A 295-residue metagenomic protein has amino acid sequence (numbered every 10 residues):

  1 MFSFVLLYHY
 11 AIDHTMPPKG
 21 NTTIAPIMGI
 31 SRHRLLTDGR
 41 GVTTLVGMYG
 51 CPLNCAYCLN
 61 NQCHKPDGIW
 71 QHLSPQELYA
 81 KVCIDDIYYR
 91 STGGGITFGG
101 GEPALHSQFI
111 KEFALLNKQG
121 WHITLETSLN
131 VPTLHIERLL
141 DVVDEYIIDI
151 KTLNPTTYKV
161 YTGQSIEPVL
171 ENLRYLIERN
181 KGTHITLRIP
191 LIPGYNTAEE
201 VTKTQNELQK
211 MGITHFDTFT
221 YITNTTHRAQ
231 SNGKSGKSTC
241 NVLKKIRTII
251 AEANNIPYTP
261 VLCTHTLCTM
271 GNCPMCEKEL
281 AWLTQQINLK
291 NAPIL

Functional and structural regions predicted by a protein language model:
F2, L7-R34, L191-K237, I256: Auxiliary Fe-S-binding modules of radical SAM enzymes
L7-M48, P52-D67, I84-R90, G233-T259 (+1 more regions): N-terminal [4Fe-4S]-dependent radical SAM core
Y49-Q62, H265-E279: Local cysteine-cluster metal-coordination motifs and their immediate loop/turn environment, predominantly Fe-S cluster
Q62-G68, K159-S165, S231: Short glycine-enriched, charge-decorated loop/helix-capping segments at active-site entrances that position
P66-D67, E277-Q285: Short Cys/His-rich "knuckle" micro-motifs
W70-Y79, L283-I294: Short cysteine/histidine-rich metal-coordination sites, predominantly Zn2+-binding motifs
Y79, C83-G95, G99-N224: Conserved AdoMet/S-adenosylmethionine-binding subsite of the radical SAM
G94-I96, V261-C268: Short linear capping/connector segments at secondary-structure termini
